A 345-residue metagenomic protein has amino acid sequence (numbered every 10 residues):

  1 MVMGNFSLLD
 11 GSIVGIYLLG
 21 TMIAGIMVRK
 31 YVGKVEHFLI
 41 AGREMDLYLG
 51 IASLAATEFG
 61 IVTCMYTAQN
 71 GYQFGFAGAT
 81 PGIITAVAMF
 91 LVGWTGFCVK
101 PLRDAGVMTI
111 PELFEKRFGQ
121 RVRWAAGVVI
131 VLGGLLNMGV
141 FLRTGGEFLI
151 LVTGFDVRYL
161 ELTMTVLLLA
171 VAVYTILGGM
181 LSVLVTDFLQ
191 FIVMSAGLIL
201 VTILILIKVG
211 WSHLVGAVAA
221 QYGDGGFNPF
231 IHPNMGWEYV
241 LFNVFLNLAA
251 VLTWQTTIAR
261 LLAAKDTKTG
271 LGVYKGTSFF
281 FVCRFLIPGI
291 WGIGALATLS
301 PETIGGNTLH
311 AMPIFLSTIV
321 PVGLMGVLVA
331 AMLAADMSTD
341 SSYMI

Functional and structural regions predicted by a protein language model:
M1-C64, T175-G178, F191, G197-L200: Membrane-interface "cap" regions at the ends of multi-pass membrane proteins
V2-V32, L262-P313: Helix-loop-helix hairpins and the membrane-proximal interhelical loops of multi-pass alpha-helical transport proteins
T21, A79-I176, F242-N247, M332-S342: Helix-loop-helix module between adjacent transmembrane segments
A24-Y31, G134-L142, G146-L162, V171 (+4 more regions): Hydrophobic alpha-helical segments and their helix-loop junctions in multi-pass secondary transporters
H37-I40, E112-G119, G127, L151 (+4 more regions): Short amphipathic alpha-helical coupling elements at transmembrane boundaries
L39-V107, E238-A250, T257-P301, S317-D336: Membrane-interface helix-loop-helix modules in multi-pass membrane proteins
L47-L54, K116-A125, Q190-L204, F279-F281: Small-residue-rich segments of transmembrane alpha-helices in multi-pass membrane proteins, especially helix faces
V166-L169, F188-I192, K275-F279, C283: Hydrophobic residues within alpha-helical transmembrane segments of multi-pass solute transporters/permease subunits
